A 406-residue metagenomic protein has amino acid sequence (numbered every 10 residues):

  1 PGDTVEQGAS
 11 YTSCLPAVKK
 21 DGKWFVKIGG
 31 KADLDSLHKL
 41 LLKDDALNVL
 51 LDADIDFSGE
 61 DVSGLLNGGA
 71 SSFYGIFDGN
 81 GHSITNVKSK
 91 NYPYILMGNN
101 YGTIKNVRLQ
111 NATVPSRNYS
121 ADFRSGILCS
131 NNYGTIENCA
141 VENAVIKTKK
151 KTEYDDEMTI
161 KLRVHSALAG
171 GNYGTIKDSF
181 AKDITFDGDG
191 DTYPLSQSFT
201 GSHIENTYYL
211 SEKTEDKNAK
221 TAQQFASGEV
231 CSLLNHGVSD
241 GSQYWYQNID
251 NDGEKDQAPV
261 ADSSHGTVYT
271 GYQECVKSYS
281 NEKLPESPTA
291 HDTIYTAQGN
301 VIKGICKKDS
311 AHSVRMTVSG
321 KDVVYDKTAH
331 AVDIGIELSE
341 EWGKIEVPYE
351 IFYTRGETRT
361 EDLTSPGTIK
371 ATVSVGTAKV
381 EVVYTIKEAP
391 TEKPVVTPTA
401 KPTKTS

Functional and structural regions predicted by a protein language model:
P1, Q7, K401-S406: Short, intrinsically disordered, charge-balanced linker/junction segments flanking boundaries in proteins
V5-S287: Predominantly extracellular beta-rich ligand-binding scaffolds that present long acidic/polar faces for carbohydrate
L15-K19, H291-A297, V314-M316, G367 (+1 more regions): Assembly/interface hotspot detector across virion components, adhesins/toxins, and nucleic-acid enzymes
T103, T135-I136, T175-I176, I204 (+3 more regions): Threonine-centered tandem repeat motifs in low-complexity domains
Y133, Y325-K327, S365-P366: Surface-exposed loops/turns
T270-Q273, G304-K308, T385-T391: Conserved "repeat-terminator" motif of extracellular CCP/Sushi domains
K277, S313-I345, E392-P402: Solvent-exposed, low-complexity, repeat-rich "mucin-like" stalks and linkers
Y279-I305, E341-I386: Serine/threonine-rich, repeat-prone extracellular segments and beta-strand-based repeat modules of secreted/surface
